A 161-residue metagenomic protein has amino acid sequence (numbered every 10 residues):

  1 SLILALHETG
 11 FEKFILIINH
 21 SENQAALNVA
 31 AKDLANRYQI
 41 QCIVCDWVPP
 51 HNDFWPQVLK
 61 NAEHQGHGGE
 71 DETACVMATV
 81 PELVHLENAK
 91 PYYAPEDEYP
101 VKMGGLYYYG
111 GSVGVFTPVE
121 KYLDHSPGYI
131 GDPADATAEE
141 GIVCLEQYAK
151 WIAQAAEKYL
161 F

Functional and structural regions predicted by a protein language model:
S1-I15, N19-F161: Extended, histidine- and acidic-residue-enriched regions that form the cofactor-binding/catalytic faces
